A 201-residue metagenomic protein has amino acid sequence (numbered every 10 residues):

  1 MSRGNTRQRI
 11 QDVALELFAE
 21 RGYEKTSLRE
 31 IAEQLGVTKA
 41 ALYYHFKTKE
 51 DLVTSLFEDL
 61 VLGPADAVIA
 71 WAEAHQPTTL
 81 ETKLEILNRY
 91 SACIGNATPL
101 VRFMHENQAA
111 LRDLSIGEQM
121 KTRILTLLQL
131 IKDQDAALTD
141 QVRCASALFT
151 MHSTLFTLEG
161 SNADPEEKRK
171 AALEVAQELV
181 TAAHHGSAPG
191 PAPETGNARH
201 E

Functional and structural regions predicted by a protein language model:
R9, V13, L17-D51, S55: Helix-turn-helix
S55, D66-L100: Hydrophobic alpha-helical connector segments
W71-H75, Q108, L158-N162: Secondary-structure edge/capping motif, primarily at the C-terminal ends of alpha-helices and the immediately following
V101-R102, D113-E201: Hydrophobic/aromatic-rich alpha-helical bundle segments in the mid-to-C-terminal region
M104-A110: Short linear capping/connector segments at secondary-structure termini
